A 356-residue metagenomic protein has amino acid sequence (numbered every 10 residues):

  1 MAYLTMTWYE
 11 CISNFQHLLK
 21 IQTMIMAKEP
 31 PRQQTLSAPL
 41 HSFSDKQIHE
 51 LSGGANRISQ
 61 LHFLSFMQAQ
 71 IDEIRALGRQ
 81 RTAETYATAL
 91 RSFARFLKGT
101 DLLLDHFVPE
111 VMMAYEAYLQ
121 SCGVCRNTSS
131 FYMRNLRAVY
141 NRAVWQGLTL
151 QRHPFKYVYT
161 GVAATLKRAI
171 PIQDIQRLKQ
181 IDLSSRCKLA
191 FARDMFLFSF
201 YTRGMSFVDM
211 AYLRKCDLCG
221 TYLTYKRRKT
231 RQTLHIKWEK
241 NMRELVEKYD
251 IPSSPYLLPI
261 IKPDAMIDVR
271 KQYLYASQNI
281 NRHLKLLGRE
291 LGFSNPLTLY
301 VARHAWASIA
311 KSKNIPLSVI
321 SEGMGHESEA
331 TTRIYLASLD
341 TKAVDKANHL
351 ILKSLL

Functional and structural regions predicted by a protein language model:
F43-C122: Basic/aromatic-enriched alpha-helical hairpins
S92, C122-P154, M205: N-terminal DNA-binding recognition helix of tyrosine site-specific recombinases/integrases
M113-A114, T149-Q180, P263-R270: Flexible interdomain linker/hinge and immediately adjacent N-terminus of the catalytic tyrosine-recombinase domain
A169, R227-R231, M324-H349: Catalytic-site neighborhood detector that most strongly recognizes the C-terminal catalytic loop/helix of tyrosine
I175, E239-S294: Active-site/catalytic core of tyrosine-dependent DNA strand-transfer enzymes
R186-C187, N281-E322: Short, basic (Lys/Arg/His-rich) helix/loop patches that form interaction surfaces in the mid-to-C-terminal regions
C216-T224, F293-N295, I315-I334: Short, polar N-cap/turn motifs at the start of nucleic acid-interacting alpha helices
H235-K240, E244, K248-Y249, A337-L356: DNA/chromatin major-groove-contacting recognition/catalytic segments
